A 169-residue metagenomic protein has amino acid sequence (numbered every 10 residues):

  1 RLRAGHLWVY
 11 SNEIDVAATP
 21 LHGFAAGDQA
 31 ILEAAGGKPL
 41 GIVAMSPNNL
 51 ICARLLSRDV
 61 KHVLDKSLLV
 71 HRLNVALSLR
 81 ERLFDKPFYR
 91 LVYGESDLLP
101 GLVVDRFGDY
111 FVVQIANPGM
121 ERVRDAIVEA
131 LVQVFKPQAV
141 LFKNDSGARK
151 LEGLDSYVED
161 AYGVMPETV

Functional and structural regions predicted by a protein language model:
R1-F107, P166-E167: Non-catalytic accessory regions of SAM-dependent methyltransferases
A44, A116, D145: Surface loops and adjacent helix of pleckstrin homology
N49-I51, M120-V123: A short local loop/turn or secondary-structure capping micro-motif enriched for an aromatic residue
I51-C52, K61-H62, Y110-F111, L131-V134 (+1 more regions): Short, low-complexity, polar/charged sequence segments that are solvent-exposed and flexible
G94-D105, E121-V169: Non-catalytic substrate-recognition/targeting regions of SAM-dependent transferases
G108-E121: A short interface-forming secondary-structure element
